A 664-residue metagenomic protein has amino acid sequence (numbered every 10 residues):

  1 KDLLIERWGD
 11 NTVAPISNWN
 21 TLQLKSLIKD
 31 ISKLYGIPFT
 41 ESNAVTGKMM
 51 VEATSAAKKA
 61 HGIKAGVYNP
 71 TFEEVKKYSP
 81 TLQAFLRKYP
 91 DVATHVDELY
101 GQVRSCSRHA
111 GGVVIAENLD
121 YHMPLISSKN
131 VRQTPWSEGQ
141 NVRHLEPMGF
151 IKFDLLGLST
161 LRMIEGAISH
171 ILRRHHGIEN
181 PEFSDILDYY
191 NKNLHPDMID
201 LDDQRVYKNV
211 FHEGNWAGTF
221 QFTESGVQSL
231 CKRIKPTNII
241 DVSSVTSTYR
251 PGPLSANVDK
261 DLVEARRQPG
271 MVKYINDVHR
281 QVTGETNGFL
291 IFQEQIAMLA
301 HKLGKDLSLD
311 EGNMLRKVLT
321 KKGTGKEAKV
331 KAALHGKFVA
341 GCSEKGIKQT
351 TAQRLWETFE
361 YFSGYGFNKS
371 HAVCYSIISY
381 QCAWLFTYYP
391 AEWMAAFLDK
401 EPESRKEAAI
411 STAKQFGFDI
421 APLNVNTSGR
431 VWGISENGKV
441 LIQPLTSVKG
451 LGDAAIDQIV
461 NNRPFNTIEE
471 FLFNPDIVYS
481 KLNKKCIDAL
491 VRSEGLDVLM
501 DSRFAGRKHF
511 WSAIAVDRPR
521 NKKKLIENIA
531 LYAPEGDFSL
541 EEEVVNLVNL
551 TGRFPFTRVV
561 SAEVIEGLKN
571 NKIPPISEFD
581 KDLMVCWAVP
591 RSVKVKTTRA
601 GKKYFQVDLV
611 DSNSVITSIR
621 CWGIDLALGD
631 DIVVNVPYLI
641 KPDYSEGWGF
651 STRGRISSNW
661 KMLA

Functional and structural regions predicted by a protein language model:
K1-A664: Noncatalytic, beta-rich nucleic-acid-contacting surfaces in large DNA/RNA-processing enzymes
